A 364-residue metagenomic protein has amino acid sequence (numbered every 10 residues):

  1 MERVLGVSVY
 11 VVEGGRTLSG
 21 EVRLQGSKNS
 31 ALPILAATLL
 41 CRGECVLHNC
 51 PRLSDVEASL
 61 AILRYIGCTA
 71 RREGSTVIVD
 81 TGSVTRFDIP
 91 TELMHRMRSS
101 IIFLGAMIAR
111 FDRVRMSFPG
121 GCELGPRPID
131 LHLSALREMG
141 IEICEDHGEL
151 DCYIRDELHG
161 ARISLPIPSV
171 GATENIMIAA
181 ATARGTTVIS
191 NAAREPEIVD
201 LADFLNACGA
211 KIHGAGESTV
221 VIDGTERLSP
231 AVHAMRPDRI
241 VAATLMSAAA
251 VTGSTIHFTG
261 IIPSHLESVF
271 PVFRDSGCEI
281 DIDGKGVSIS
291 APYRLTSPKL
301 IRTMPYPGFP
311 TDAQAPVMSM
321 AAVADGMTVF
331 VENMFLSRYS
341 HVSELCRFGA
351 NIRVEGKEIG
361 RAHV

Functional and structural regions predicted by a protein language model:
M1-R361: Short, structured segments at the rim of ligand-binding sites
